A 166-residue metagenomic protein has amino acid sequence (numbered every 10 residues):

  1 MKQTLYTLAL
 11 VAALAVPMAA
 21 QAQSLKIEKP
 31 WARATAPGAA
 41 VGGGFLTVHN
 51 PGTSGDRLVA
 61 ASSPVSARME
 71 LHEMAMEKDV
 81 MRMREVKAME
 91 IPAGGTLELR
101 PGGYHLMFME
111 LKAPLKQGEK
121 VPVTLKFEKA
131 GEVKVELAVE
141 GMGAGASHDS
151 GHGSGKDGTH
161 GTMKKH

Functional and structural regions predicted by a protein language model:
K2-L10: Sec-dependent signal peptide recognition, specifically the positively charged N-region followed immediately by
V16-A22: Sec/Tat signal peptide C-region and signal peptidase I cleavage site
Q23-H166: Compact, glycine-rich, soluble single-domain proteins
